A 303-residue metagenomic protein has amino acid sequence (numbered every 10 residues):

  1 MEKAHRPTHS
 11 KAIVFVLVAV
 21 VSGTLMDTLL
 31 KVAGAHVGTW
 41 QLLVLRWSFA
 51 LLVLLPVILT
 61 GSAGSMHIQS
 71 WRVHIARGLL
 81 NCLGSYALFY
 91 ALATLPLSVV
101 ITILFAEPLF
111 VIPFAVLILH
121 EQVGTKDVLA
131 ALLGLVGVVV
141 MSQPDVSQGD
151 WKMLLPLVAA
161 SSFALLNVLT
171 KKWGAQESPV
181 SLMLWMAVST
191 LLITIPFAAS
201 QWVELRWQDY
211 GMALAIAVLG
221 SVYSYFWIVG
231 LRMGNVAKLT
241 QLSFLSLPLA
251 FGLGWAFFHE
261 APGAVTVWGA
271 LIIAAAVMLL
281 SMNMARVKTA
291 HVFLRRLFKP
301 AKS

Functional and structural regions predicted by a protein language model:
E2, P248-S303: C-terminal-most transmembrane helix of multi-pass membrane proteins
E2-K3, L51-Q69, V136-Q148, T190-D209 (+2 more regions): Membrane-interface helix-cap regions at the ends of transmembrane helices in multi-pass membrane proteins
K11-F15, H36-L83, S162-L166, W185-S200: Transmembrane alpha-helices of multi-pass small-molecule transport proteins
K11-V18, I58-L59, A63-A87, W151-A159 (+2 more regions): Loop-to-transmembrane-helix transition segments
T28-K31, T39-W40, L54, D145-L205 (+3 more regions): Transmembrane alpha-helical segments that form core, pore/gating elements of small-molecule transporters/exporters
F49-V53, I103-L117, L132-L133, S189-I193 (+2 more regions): Alpha-helical transmembrane segments of compact multi-pass small-molecule transporters, enriched in specific families
V100-A106, W173-V188, S224-A256: Helix-helix packing/entry segments at the starts of transmembrane helices
I101-L104, H120-V140, V146, D150-M153 (+2 more regions): Loop-to-transmembrane alpha-helix entry segments
